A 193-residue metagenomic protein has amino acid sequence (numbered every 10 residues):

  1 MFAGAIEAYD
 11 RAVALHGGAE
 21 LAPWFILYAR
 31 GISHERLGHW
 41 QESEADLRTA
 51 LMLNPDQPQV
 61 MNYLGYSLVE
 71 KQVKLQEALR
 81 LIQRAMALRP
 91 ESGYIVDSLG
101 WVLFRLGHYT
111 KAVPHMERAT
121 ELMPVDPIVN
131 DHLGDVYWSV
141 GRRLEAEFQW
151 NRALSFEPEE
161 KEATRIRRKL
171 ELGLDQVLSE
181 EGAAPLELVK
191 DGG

Functional and structural regions predicted by a protein language model:
L15-A19, L53, L88, L122 (+1 more regions): Structural marker of alpha-solenoid helical repeat scaffolds
A29, Y63, S98, H132 (+1 more regions): Canonical tetratricopeptide repeat
I32, Y66-S67, W101, D135: Residue-level recognition of tetratricopeptide repeat
E35, V69-E70, F104, W138: Position-specific recognition of the canonical hydrophobic site in helix A of tetratricopeptide repeat
L144-G193: Terminal, low-structured helical/coil segments at or just beyond the last alpha-helical repeat
